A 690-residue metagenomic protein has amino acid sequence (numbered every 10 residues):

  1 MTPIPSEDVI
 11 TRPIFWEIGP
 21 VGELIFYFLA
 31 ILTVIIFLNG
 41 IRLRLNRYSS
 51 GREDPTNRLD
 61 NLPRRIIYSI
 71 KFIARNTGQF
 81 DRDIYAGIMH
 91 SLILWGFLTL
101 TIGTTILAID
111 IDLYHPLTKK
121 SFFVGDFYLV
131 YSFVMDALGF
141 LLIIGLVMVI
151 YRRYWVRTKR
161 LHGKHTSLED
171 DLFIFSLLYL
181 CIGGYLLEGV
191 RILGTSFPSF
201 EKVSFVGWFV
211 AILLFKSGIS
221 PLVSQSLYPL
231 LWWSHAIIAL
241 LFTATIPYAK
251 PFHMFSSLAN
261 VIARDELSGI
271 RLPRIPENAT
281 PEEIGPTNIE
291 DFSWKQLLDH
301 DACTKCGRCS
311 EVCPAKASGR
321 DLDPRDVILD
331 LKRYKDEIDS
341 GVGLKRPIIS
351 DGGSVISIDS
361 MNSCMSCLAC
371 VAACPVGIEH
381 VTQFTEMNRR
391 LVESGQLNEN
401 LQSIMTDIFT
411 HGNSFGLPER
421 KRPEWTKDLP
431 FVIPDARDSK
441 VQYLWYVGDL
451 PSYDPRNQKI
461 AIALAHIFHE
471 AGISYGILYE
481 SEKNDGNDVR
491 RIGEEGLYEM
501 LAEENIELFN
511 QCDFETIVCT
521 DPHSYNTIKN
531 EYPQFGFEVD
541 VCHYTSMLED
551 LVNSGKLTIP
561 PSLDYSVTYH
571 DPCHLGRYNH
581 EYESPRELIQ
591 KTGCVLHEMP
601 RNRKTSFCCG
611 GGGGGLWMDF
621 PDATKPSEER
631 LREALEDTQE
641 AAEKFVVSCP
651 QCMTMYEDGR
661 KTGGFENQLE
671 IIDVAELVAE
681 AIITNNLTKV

Functional and structural regions predicted by a protein language model:
M1-F15, I111-V130, V190-Y228: Membrane-interfacial helical/loop segments at transmembrane boundaries in membrane proteins
T2-M148, W155, D291-H300, L322-I328 (+2 more regions): Iron-sulfur-cluster electron-transfer modules
L29-F37, L142-I143, L178-Y179, Q225-I262: Alpha-helical membrane-embedded segments
F37-T56, I109-Y114, M148-S167, L186-E201 (+3 more regions): Juxtamembrane/interface segments at transmembrane-helix termini
R58-L59, D81-M89, F123-V134, T158-Y179 (+2 more regions): Membrane-interface segments at loop-to-transmembrane junctions
S91-T105, F173-S196: Hydrophobic alpha-helical membrane-insertion segments
G103, V210-S226, P273-I284, H380-V690: Iron-sulfur cluster-binding electron-transfer modules in prokaryotic oxidoreductases
P229, T243-S363: Ferredoxin-type iron-sulfur electron-transfer modules and their immediate structural context
